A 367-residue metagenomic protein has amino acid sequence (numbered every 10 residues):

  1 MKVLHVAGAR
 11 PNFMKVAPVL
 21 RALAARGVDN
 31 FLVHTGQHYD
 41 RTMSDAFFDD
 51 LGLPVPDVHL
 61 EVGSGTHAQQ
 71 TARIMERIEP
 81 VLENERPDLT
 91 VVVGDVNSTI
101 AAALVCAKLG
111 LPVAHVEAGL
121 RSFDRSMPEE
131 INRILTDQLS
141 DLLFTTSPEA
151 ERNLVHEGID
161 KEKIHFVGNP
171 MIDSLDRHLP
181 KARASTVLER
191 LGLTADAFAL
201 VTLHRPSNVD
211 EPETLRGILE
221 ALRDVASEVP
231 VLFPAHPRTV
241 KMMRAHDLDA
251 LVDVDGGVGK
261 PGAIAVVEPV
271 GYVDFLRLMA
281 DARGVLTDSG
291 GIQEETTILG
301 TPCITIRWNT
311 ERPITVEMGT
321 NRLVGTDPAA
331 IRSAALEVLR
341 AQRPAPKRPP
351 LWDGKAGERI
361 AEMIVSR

Functional and structural regions predicted by a protein language model:
L4-A7, N12-A24, F47, H59-D160: Active-site and donor-binding regions of nucleotide-sugar-utilizing enzymes
V19-V28, A221-E228: A short, Lys/Arg-enriched amphipathic alpha-helix followed by its capping loop at the start of a domain
Q37, D45, G65, A182-D281: Donor-nucleotide binding loops and adjacent catalytic segments primarily of GT-B fold Leloir glycosyltransferases
H38-T42, E61, L139-E213, V324: A nucleotide-sugar donor-handling region in carbohydrate enzymes
F48, E149, R322-R367: Leloir-type glycosyltransferase catalytic cores
V81-D88, L193-T194, D281, R367: Glycine-rich phosphate-binding loop signature in dinucleotide/nucleotide-binding domains
V92-V93, H115-V116, L143, F275-T315: A donor-sugar binding/catalytic signature common to diverse glycosyltransferases and related nucleotide-sugar
V93, T146-S147, V167, A235 (+1 more regions): Replace "coordinates the UDP/GDP/TDP-sugar" with "coordinates nucleotide-activated sugar donors
